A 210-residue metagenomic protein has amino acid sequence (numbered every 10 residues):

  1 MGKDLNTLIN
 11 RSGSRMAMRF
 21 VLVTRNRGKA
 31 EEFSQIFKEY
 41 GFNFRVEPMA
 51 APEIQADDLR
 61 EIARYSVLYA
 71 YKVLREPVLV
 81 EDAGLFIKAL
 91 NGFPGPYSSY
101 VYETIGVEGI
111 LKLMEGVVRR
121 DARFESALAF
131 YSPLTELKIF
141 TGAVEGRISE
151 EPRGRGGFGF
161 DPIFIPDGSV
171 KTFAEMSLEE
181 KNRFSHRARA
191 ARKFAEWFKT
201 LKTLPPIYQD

Functional and structural regions predicted by a protein language model:
M1-R15, Q209: N-terminal amphipathic/basic-hydrophobic helices that include classical n-h-c signal peptides and signal-anchor
T7, T24-N26: Short helix-onset patch at the extreme N-terminus, typifying the N->h transition of secretory signal peptides
A17-V21, G28-D210: Anionic-ligand binding patches
